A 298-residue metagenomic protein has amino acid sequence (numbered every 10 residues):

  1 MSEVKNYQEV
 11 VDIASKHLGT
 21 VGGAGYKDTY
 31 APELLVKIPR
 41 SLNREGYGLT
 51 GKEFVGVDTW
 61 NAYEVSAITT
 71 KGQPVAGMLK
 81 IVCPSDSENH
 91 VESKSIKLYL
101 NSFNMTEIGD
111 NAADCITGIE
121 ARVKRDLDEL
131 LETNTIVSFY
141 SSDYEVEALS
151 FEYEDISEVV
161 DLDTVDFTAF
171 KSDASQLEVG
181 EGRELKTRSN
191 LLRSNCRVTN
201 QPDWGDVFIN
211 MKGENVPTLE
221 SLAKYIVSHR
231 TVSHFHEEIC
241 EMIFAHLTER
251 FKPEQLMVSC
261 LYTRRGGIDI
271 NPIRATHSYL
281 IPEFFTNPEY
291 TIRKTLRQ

Functional and structural regions predicted by a protein language model:
S2-Q298: N-terminal intrinsically disordered, cationic/polar leader segments that include organellar targeting peptides
